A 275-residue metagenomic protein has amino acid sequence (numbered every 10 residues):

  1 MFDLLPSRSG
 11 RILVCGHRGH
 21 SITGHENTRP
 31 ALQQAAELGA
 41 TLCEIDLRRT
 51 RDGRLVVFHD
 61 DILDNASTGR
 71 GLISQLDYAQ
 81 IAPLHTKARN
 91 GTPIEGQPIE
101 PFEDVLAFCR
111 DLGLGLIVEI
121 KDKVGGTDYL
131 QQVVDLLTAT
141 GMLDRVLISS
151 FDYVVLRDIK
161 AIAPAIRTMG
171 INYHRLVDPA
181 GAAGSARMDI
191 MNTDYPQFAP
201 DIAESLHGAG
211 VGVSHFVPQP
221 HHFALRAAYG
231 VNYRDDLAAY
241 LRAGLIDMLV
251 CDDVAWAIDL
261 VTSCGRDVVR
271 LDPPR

Functional and structural regions predicted by a protein language model:
M1-R275: Phosphate-group recognition and catalysis centered on beta-loop-alpha active-site segments
